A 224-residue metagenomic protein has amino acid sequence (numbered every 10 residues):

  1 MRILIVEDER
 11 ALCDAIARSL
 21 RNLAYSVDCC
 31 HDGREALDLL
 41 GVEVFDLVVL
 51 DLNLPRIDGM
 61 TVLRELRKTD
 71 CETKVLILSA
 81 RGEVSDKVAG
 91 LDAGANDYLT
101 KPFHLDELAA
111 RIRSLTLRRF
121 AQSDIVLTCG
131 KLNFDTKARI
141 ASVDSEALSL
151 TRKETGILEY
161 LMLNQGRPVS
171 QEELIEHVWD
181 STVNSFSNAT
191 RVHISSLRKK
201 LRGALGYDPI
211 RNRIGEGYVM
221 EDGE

Functional and structural regions predicted by a protein language model:
M1-R119: N-terminal/domain-start alpha-helical segments
E35, G215-V219: Glycine-rich nucleotide-binding loop
R113-V126, G166: The C-terminal output helix
A121-Q122, F134-A138: A short, compositionally biased
T128-G130, K137, D144: Short strand-coil-strand connectors
I140, S145-E216: Positively charged, aromatic-enriched patches within helix-turn-helix-type DNA-binding elements, predominantly
M220-E224: Intrinsically disordered, low-complexity protein-interaction/activation regions
